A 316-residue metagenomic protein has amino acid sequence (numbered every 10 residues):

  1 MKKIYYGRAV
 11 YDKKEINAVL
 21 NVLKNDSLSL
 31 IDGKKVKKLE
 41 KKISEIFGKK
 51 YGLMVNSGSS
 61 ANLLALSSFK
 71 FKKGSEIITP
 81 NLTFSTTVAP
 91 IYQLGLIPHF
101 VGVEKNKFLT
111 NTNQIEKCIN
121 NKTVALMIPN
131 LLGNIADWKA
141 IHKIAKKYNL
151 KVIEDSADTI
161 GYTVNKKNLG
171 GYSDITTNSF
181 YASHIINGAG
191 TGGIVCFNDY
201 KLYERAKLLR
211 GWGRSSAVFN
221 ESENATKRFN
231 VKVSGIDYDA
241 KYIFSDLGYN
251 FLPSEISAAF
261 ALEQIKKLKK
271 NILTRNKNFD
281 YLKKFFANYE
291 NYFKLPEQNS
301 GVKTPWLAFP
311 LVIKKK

Functional and structural regions predicted by a protein language model:
M1-S29, S245: N-terminal "arm"/small-domain region of PLP-dependent enzymes with the aminotransferase-like
S29-E76, P90-L94, F100-G102, K167: Phosphate-binding glycine-rich loop
K34-K41, I46-G52, N113, A125-P129 (+5 more regions): PLP-dependent aminotransferase class I/II
M54, T79, V195, L311: Conserved SAM-binding loop
S67-S156, T163: PLP-dependent aminotransferase-like
P80, P129, S179, S183 (+1 more regions): Conserved residues at the C-terminal ends of beta-strands
E154-A189, E204, I243: Conserved active-site segment immediately N-terminal to the catalytic lysine that forms the internal aldimine
N178-S179, G193-N198, R228-K232: Short beta-strand-to-turn element immediately C-terminal to the catalytic PLP-Schiff-base lysine in fold type I
